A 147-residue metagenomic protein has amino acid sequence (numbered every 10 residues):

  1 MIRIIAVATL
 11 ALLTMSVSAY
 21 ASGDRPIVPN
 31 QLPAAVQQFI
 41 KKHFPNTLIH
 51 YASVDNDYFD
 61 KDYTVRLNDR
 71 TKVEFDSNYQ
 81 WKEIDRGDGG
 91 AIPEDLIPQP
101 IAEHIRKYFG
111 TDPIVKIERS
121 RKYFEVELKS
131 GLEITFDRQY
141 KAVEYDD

Functional and structural regions predicted by a protein language model:
M1-I4: Positively charged n-region of N-terminal signal peptides that target proteins for export
V7-S16: Bacterial N-terminal signal peptides
V17-A21: Sec/Tat signal peptide C-region and signal peptidase I cleavage site
S22-D147: Interaction-mediating elements
